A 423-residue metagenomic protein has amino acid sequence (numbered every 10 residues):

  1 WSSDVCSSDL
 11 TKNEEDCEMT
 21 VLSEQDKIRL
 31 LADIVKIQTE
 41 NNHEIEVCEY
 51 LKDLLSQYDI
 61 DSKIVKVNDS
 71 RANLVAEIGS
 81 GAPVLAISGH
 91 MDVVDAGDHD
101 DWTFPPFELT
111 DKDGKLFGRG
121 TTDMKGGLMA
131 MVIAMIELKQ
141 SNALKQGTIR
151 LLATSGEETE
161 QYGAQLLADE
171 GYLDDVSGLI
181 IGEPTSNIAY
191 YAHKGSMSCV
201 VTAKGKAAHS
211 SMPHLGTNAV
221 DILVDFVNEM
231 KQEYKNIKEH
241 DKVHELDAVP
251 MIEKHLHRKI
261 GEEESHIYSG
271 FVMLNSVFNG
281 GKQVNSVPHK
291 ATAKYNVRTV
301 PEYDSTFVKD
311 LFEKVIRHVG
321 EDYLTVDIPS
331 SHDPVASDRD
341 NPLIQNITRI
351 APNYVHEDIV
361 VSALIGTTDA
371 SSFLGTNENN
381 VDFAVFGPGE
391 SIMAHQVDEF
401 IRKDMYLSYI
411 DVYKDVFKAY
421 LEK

Functional and structural regions predicted by a protein language model:
W1-S7: Short, small-residue-biased leader/transition segments that mark boundaries at the very start of proteins
E18-G97, K290-K294, V308-K309, K403-L407: N-terminal helical capping/dimerization or prosegment-like subdomains of hydrolases acting on amide or phosphate bonds
K63, K238-S269, Y323-K423: An extended, acidic, His-containing surface patch that forms the Zn2+-binding/catalytic region of metallohydrolases
A76-S80, A203, G375-E378: Active-site beta-strand termini and strand-to-loop segments that position acidic
V84-R150, V397, K403-D404, S408: Active-site metal-coordination/substrate-binding segment of hydrolases, especially metallo-dependent peptidases
M124-S198, H257, E264-S265: Acidic/histidine-rich catalytic neighborhood of metal-dependent amide-processing enzymes
R150-L152, V200, T217-E233, V397-K423: Structural helix-boundary/capping segments
E170-H318: Midchain, well-structured core segments that form catalytic/ion-binding scaffolds
